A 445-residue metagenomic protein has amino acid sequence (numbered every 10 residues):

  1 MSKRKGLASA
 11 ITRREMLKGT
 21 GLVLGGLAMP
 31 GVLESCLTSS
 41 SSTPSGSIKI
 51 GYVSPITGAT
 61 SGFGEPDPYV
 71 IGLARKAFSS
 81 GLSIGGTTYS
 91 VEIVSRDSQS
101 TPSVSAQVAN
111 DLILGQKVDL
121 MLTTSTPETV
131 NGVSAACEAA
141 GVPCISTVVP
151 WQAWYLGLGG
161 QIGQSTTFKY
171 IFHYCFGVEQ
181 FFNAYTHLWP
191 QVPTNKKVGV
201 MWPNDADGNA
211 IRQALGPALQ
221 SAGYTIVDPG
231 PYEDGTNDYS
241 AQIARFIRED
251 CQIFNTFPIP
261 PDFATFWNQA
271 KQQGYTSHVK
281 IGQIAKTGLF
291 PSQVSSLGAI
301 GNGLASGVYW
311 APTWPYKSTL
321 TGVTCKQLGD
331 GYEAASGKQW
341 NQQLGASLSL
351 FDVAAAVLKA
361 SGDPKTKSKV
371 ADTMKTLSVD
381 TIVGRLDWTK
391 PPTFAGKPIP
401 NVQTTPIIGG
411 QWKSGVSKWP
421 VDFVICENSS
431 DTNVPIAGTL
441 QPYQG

Functional and structural regions predicted by a protein language model:
M1-E15, L24-P30: N-terminal secretory signal peptides
V32-V53: C-terminal segment of N-terminal export signals and the immediately downstream linker at the start of the mature
L37, T43, G62-Y69, L82-G160 (+3 more regions): Beta-alpha junction/loop-to-helix N-cap segments that form part of ligand/metal-binding clefts
G51-A74, R96-P102, S125-T126, M201-A210 (+3 more regions): Extracytoplasmic "Venus flytrap"
F63-G81, F181, D207-A222, V353: Short, solvent-exposed amphipathic alpha-helices that sit in or adjacent to ligand/effector-binding or catalytic
V118-G230, K280-S306: Extracytoplasmic ligand/sensor domains, especially the bilobed periplasmic-binding protein
A270-L348, A360-S361, C426-D431, I436-Q444: Extracellular/periplasmic periplasmic-binding protein-like sensory domains
G331-L344, A355-V421: Segments of small-molecule ligand-sensing domains
